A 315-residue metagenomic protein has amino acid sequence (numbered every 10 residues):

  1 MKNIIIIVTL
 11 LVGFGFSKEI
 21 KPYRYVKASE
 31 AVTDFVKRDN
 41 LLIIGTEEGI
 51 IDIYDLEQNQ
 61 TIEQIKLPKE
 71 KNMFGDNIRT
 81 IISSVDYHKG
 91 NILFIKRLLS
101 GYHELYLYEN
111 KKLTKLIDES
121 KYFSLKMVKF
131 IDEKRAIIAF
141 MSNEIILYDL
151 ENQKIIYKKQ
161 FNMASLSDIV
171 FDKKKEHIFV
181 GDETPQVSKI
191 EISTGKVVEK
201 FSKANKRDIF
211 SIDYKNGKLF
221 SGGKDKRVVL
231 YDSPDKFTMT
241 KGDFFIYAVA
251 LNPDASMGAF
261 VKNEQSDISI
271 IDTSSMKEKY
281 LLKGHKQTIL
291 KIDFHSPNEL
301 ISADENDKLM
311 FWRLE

Functional and structural regions predicted by a protein language model:
K21-K27, Q60-G75, K112-E119, K154-Q160 (+3 more regions): A short beta-strand motif characteristic of beta-propeller blades
R24-I51: Beta-strand-rich domains and repeat architectures in extracellular enzymes and scaffolds, especially beta-propellers
K37-D39, Y87-K89, I131-E133, K173-K174 (+3 more regions): Residue-level detector of Asp-centered blade-edge/turn motifs that repeat once per structural unit in beta-propeller
L42, I92-L93, A136, I178 (+3 more regions): Hydrophobic beta-strand positions that form the internal "hydrophobic ladder" of WD40/Gbeta-like beta-propeller blades
E48-I51, S100-H103, S142-I145, A164-S167 (+5 more regions): Short coil/turn segments within WD40 beta-propeller repeats
L56-N59, Y108-K112, D149-Q153, E191-G195 (+3 more regions): Short loop/turn segments that connect beta-strands within beta-propeller blades
K286-E315: Blade-level signature of beta-propeller repeat domains, shared across WD40, Kelch, NHL, RCC1 and BNR/Asp-box propellers
